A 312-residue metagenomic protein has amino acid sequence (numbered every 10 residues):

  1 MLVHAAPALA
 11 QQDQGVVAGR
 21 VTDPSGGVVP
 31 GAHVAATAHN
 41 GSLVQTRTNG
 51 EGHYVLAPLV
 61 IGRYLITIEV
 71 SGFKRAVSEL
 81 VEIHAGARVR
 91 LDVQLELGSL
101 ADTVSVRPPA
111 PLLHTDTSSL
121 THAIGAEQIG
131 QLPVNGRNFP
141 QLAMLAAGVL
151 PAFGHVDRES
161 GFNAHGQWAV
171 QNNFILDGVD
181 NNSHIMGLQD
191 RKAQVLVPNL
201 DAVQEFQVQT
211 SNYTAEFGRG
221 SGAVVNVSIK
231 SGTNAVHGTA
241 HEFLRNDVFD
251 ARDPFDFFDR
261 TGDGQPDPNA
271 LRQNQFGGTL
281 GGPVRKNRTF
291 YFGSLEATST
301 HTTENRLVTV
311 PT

Functional and structural regions predicted by a protein language model:
L2-G125: Periplasm-facing N-terminal accessory domains of Gram-negative outer-membrane beta-barrel systems
H53, K192, F255-R260, L307-T312: Flexible, surface-exposed loop regions and adjacent strand-edge segments of Gram-negative outer-membrane beta-barrel
Y64, T239-R245: Short, small-residue-rich packing micro-motifs
F73-T233, N246, D250, D256-N269 (+2 more regions): Periplasmic N-terminal accessory/gating domains of Gram-negative outer-membrane beta-barrel systems
Q171, H237, R288: Conserved catalytic motifs of the protein kinase core domain
Q204, N287-Y291: Loop/turn elements at helix/coil->beta-strand transitions in domains of secreted/extracellular proteins
V236-A240, Y291-G293: Transmembrane beta-strands of outer-membrane beta-barrel proteins
F290, S294-T312: Outer-membrane beta-barrel domain signature, strongest for Gram-negative TonB-dependent receptors and also present
